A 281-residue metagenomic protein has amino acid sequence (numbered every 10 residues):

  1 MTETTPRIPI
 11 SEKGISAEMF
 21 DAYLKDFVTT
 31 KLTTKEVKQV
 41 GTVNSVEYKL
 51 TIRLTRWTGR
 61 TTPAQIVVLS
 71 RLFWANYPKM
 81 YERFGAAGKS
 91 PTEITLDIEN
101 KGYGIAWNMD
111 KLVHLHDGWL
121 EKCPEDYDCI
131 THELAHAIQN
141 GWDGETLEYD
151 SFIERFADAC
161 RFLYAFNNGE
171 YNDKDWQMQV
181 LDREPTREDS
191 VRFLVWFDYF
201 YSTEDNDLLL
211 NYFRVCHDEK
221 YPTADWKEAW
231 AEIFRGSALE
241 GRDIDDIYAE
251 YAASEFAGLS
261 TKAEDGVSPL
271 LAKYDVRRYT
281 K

Functional and structural regions predicted by a protein language model:
M1-K38, K281: N-terminal low-structure segments adjacent to metalloprotease catalytic domains across cellular compartments
T30-K31, F197-K281: Pan-zinc metallopeptidase signature
Y48-K111: Auxiliary, metal-adjacent structural segments of Zn-dependent hydrolase domains
P63-A75, L120-C129, L147-S151, E184-E188 (+1 more regions): Soluble non-cytosolic domains of exported or imported proteins
Y77-M80, I105-K174: Zinc-dependent metallopeptidase catalytic helix centered on the HExxH motif and its immediate flanking segment
P78-A86, A135-G144, R161-G169, V195-T203 (+2 more regions): Sec-exported extracytoplasmic/periplasmic mature domains
Y81-I98, E145-D150, G169-Q177, D205-V215: Surface-exposed patches in mature extracellular/periplasmic domains of secreted proteins
Q177-V191, H217: Catalytic-site signature segments of enzymes, centered on catalytic residues
